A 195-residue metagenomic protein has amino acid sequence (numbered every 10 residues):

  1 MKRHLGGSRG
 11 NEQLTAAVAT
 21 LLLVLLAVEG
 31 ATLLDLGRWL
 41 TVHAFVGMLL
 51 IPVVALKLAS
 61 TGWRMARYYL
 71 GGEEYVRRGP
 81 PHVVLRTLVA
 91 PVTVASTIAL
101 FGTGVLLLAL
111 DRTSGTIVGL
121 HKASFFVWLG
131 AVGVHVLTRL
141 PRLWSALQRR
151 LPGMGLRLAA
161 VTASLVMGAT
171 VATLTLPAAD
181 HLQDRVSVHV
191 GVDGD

Functional and structural regions predicted by a protein language model:
M1-D195: Membrane-embedded alpha-helical bundles that constitute the cytochrome b-like, heme-associated redox core of multi-pass
